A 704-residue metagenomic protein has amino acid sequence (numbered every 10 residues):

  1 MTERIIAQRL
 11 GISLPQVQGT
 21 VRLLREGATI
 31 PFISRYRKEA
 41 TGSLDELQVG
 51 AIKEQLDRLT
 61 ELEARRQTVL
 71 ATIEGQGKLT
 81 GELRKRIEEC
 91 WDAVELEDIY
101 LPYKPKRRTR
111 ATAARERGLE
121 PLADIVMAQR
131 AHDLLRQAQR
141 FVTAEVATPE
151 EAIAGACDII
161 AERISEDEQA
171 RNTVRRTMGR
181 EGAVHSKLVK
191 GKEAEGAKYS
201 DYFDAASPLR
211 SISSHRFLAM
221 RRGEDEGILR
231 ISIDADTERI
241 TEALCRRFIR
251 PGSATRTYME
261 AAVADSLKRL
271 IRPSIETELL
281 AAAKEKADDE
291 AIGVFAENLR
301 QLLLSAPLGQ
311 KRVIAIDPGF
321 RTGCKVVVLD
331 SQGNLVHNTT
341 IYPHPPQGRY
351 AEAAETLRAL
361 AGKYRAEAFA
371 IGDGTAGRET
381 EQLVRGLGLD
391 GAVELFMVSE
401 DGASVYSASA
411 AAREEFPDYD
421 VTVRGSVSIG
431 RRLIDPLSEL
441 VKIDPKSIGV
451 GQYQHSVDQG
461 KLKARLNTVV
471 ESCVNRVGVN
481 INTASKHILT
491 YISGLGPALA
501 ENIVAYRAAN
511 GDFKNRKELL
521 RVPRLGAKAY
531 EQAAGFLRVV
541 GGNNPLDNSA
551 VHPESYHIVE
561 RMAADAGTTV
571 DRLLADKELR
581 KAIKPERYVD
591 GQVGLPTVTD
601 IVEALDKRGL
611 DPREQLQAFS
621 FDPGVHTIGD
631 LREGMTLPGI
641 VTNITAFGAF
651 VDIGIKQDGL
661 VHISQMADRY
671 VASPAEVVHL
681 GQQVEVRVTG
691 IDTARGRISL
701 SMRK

Functional and structural regions predicted by a protein language model:
V17, N338-P345, A368, A408-V421 (+6 more regions): Short beta-alpha connecting loops at secondary-structure transitions that line or flank enzyme active sites
R22-R25, P102, A113-E116, A219-G223 (+15 more regions): Replace "in large, NTP-powered and nucleic-acid-processing enzymes" with "in large, NTP-powered factors and other
T29-I30, D45-A147, H337, R476-Q615 (+3 more regions): Accessory alpha-helical DNA-binding modules that contact the DNA backbone or grooves
Y36-K38, M127, D236, P318 (+11 more regions): Short, ordered loop/turn segments at secondary-structure junctions
D45-A51, R58, L62-A315, G319-Y419 (+1 more regions): Duplex nucleic acid-engaging cores and interfaces of nucleic-acid transaction enzymes
E95, F396, G402, S407-V477 (+1 more regions): Long, charge-rich intrinsically disordered scaffolds of nucleic-acid metabolism proteins
R140-P149, A205-A206, L244-I271, I275 (+3 more regions): Low-complexity, acidic/Ser/Thr- and charged residue-rich accessory regions of DNA metabolism proteins
R176-A183, I316-F320, G374-E379, V398-V405 (+5 more regions): A glycine-rich phosphate-binding loop feature that marks nucleotide/adenosyl-phosphate handling sites
